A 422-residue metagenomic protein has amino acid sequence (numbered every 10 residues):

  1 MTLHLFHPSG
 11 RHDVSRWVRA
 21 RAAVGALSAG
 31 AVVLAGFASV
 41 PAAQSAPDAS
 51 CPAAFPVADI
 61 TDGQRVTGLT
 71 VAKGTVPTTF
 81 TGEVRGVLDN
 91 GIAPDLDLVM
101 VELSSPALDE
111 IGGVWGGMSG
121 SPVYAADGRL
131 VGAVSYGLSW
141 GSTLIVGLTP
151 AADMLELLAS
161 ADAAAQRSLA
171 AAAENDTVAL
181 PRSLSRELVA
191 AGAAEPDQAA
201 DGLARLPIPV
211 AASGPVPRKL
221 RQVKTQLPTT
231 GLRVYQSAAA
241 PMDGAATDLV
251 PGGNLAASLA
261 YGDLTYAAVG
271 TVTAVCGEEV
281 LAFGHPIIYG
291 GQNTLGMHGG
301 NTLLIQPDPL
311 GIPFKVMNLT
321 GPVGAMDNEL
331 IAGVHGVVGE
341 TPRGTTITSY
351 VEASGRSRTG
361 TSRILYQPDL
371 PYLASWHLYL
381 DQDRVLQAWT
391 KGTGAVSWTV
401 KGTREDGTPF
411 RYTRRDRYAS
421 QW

Functional and structural regions predicted by a protein language model:
M1-A20: N-terminal secretory signal peptides that target proteins for export/translocation
T2-L3, R21-A26, G30-L34, A38 (+1 more regions): Terminal presequence/propeptide segments associated with secretion/organelle targeting and zymogen/polyprotein
